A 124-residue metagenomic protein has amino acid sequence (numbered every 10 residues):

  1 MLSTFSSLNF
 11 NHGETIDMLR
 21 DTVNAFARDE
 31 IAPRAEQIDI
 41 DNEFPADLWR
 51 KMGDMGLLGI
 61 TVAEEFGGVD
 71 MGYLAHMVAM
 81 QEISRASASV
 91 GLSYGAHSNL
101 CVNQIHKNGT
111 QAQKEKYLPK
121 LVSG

Functional and structural regions predicted by a protein language model:
M1-T15: Intrinsic disorder at enzyme termini
T15-D29: A non-catalytic, amphipathic alpha-helix used as a structural packing/dimerization or gating element in enzyme scaffolds
M18, E30-G124: Glycine-rich flavin
